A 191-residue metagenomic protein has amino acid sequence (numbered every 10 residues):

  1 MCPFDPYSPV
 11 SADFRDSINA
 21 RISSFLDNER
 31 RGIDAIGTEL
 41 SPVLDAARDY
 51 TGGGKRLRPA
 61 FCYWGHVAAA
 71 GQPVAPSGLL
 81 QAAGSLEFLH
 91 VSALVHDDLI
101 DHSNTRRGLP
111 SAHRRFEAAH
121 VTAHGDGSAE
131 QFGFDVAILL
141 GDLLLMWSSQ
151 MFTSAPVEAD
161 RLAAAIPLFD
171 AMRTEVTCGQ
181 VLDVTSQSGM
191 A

Functional and structural regions predicted by a protein language model:
M1-L86, V91, V95-E130, Q180-A191: Conserved N-terminal diphosphate/IPP-binding helix and adjacent helical/loop segment of trans-prenyltransferase domains
A20, P59, E87, L143-Q150 (+2 more regions): Generic structural signal for well-ordered, non-membrane alpha-helices
G52, L94, L139, P156-D160: Residues in soluble alpha-helical coiled-coils and helical-bundle/repeat scaffolds
Y63-V67, M146-S154: Short glycine/serine- and small hydrophobic-enriched flexible loop segments
D135-L144: Internal, well-ordered alpha/beta segment that forms a basic, Gly-enriched binding/recognition surface
M151-A191: Carboxylate- and glycine-rich phosphate/diphosphate-binding segment that chelates Mg2+/Mn2+
